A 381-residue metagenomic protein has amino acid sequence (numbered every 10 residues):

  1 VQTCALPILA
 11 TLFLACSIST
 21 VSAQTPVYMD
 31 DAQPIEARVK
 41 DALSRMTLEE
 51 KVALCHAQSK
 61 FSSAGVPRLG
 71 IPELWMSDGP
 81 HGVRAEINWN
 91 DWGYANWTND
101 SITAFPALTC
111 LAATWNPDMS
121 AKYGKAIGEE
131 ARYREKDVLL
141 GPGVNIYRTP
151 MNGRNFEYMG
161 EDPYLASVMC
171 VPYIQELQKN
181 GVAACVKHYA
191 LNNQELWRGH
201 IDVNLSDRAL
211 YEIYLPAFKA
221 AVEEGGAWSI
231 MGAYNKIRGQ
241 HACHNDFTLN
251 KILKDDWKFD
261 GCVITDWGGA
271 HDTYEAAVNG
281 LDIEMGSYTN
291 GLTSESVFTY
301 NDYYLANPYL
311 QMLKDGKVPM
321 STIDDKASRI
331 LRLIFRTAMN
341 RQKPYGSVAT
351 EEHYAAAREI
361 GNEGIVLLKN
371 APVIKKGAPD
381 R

Functional and structural regions predicted by a protein language model:
V1-L6: Short, small-residue-biased leader/transition segments that mark boundaries at the very start of proteins
A10-T11, V21: Cleavable N-terminal signal peptides
A23-R381: Glycoside hydrolase catalytic-domain context in secreted enzymes
